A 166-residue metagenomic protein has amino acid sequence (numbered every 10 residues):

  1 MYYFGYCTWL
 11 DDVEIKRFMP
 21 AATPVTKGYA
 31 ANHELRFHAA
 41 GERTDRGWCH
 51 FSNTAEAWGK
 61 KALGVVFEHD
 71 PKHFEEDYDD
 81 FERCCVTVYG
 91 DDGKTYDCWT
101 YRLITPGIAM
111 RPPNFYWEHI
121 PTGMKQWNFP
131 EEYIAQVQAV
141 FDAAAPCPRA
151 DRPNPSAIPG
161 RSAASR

Functional and structural regions predicted by a protein language model:
M1-R166: Glycine-aromatic micro-motifs
